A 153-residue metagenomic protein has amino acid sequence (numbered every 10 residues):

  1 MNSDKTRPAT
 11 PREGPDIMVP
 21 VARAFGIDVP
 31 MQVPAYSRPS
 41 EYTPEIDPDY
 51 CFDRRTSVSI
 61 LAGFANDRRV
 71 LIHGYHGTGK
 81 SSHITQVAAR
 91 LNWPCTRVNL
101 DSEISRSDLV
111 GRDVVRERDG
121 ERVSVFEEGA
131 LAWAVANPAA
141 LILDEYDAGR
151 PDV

Functional and structural regions predicted by a protein language model:
N2-V153: AAA+ P-loop NTPase catalytic core and its hallmark functional loops
